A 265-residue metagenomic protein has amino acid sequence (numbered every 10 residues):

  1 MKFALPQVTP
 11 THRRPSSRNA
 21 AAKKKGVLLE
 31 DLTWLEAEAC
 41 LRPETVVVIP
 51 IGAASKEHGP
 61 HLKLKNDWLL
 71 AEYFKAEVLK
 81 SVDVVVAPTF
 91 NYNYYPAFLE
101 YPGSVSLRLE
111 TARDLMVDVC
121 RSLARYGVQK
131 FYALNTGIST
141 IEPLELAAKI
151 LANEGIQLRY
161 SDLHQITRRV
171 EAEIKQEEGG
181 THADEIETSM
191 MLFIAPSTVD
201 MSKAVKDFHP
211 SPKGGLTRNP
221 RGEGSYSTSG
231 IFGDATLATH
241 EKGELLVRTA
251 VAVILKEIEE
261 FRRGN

Functional and structural regions predicted by a protein language model:
K2-E110, D114-Y132, T136-N265: Extended, histidine- and acidic-residue-enriched regions that form the cofactor-binding/catalytic faces
